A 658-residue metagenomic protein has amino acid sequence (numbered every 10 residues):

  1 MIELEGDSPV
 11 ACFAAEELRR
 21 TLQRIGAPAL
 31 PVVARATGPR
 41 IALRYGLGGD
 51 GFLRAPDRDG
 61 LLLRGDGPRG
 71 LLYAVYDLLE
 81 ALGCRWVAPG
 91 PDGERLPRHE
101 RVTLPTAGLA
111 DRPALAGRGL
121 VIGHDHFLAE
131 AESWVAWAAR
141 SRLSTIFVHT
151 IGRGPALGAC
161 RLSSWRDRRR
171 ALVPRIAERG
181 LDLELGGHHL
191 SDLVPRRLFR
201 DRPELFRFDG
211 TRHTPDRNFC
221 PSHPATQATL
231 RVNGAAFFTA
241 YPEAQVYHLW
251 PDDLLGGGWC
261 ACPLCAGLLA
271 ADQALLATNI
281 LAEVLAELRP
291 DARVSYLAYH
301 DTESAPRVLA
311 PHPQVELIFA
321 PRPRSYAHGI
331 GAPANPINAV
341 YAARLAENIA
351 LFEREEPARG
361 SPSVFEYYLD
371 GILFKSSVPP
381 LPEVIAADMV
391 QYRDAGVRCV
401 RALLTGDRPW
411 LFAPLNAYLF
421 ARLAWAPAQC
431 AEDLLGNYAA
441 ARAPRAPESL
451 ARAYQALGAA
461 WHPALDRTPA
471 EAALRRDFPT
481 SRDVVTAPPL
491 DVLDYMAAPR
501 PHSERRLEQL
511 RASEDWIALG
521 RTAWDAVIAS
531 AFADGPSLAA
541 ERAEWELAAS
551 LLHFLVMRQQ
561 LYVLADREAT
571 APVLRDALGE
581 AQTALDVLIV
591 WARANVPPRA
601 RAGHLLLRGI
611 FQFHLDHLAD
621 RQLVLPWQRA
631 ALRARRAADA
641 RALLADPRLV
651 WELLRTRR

Functional and structural regions predicted by a protein language model:
M1-P9: Right-handed parallel beta-helix/beta-solenoid
S8-E17, T21-I25, R54-E243, L254-L268 (+4 more regions): Feature activates predominantly on carbohydrate-active enzymes
C12, A171, R179-G180, A228 (+2 more regions): Substrate-binding groove of N-acetylhexosamine-processing glycoside hydrolases
L30-D50: Short, well-ordered secondary-structure micro-motifs within conserved domains or adaptor modules
R40-R44, L120-G123, I146-F147, R293-H300 (+1 more regions): Short, hydrophobic beta-strand segments that form beta-sheet elements in well-ordered domains
G46, D66-P68, D252, R322: Solvent-exposed coil/turn segments that connect beta secondary-structure elements in extracytoplasmic/periplasmic
F147, E184, H248-W250, I318 (+1 more regions): Conserved beta-strand positions in the central sheet of alpha/beta enzyme cores
W250-L254, A298-Y299: Short, well-ordered beta-to-alpha junction loops that form the rim of enzyme active sites and present histidine/acidic
